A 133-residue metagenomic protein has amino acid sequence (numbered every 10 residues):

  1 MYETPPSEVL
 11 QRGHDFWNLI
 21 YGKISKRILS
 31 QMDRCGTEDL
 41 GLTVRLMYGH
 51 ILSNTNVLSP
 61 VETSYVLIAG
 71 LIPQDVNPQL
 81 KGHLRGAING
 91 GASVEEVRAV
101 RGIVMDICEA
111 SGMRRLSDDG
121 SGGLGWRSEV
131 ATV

Functional and structural regions predicted by a protein language model:
M1-P60, V94, E109-V133: Acidic, glycine/proline-rich low-complexity segments that act as flexible tails and inter-domain linkers
T37-E38, L71-D75: A short, ordered amphipathic alpha-helix with a cationic face
E62-I72, V104: Short, structured motif recognition centered on aromatic/hydrophobic residues
P73-P78, M113: Short helix-coil transition sites and intra-membrane helix breaks within transmembrane domains of multi-pass
V76-D106: Extended intrinsically disordered, low-complexity coil regions enriched in Ser, Thr, Gly, Ala and often Pro
